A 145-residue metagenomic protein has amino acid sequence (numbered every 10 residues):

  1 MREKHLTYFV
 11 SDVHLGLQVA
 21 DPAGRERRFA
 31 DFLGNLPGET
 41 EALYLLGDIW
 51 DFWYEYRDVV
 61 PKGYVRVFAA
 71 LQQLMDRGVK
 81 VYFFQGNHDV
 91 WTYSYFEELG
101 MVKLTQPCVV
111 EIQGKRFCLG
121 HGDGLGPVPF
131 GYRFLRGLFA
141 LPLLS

Functional and structural regions predicted by a protein language model:
R2-L6, V10, L15-I112: Core catalytic region of metal-dependent phosphoesterases/phosphodiesterases, especially metallo-beta-lactamase-like
F9, R116-G120, G126-P127: Short hydrophobic-aromatic micro-motifs
V109, R116-F117, R136: A residue-level structural signature of the nucleotidyltransferase/glycosyltransferase Rossmann-like core
G122-S145: Active-site-proximal loop/helix segment associated with metal-binding centers of metalloenzymes
